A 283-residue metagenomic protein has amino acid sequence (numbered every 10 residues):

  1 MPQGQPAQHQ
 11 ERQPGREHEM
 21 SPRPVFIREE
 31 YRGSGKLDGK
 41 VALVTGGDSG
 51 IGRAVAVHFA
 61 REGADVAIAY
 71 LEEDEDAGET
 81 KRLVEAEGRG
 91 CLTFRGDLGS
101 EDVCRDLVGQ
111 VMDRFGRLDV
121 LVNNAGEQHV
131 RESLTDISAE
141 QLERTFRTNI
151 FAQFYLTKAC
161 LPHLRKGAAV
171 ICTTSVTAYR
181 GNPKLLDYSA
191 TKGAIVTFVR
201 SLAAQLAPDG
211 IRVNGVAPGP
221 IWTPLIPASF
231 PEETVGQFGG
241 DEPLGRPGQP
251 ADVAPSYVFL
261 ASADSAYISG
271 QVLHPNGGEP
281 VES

Functional and structural regions predicted by a protein language model:
G4-Q5, S100, R105, D113 (+3 more regions): Conserved mid-core segment of classical short-chain dehydrogenase/reductases
M20, R28-E29, R131, R180 (+2 more regions): Short C-terminal tail/terminal secondary-structure segment of NAD(P)H-dependent dehydrogenase/reductase domains
T135-F154, I171, I195, L244: Catalytic Tyr-X3-Lys loop
T157, T191, V199: Active-site helix of classical SDR
P162, A204-P208, A266: Alpha-helical segment proximal to the catalytic Tyr-Lys
S175: Residue(s) in the substrate-gating loop at a strand-loop-helix junction that position the organic substrate next
K184-L186, P208, G219-E242, D252 (+1 more regions): A glycine/serine/threonine-rich, flexible loop-to-helix segment that serves as the NAD(P) cofactor-binding "lid"
E242-V253, D264: A conserved structural motif in NAD(P)-dependent oxidoreductases
